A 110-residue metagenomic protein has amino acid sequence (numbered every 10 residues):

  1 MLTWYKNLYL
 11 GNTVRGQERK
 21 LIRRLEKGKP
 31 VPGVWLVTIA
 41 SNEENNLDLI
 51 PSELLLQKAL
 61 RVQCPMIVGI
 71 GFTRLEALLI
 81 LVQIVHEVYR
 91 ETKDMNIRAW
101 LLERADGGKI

Functional and structural regions predicted by a protein language model:
M1-R24: Negatively charged, low-complexity tracts enriched in Asp/Glu with abundant Ser/Thr
K20-L21, P51-L54, N96-I97: Short secondary-structure boundary micro-motifs
R23, K58-L60, L102: Hydrophobic alpha-helical segments, principally membrane-spanning helices and signal/leader peptides
E26-G28: Short, conserved, surface-exposed binding loops centered on an aromatic residue
P30-M66: Short aromatic-glycine-(Arg/Gly/Cys) micro-motifs in beta-strand/loop hairpins
M66-G108: Short, compact, well-ordered microdomains
